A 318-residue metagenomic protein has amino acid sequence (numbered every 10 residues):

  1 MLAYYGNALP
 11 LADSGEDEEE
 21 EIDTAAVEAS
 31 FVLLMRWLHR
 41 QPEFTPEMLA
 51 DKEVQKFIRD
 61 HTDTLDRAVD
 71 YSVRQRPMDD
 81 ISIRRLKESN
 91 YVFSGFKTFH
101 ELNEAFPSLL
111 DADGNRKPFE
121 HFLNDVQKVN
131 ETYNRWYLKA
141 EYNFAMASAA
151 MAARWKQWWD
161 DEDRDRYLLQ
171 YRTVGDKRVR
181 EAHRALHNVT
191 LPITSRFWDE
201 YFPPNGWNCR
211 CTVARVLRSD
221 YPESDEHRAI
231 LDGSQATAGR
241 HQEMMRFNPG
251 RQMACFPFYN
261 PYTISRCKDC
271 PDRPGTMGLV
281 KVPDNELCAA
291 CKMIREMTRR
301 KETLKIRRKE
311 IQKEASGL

Functional and structural regions predicted by a protein language model:
M1-N130, L217-L318: N-terminal leader/targeting and assembly helices and adjacent pre-domain segments
D63, Y71, G114-N115, R135 (+3 more regions): Intrinsically disordered or highly flexible coil/loop and linker segments, enriched in small and charged/polar residues
D66-V69, K128-Y133, Y167-K177: A broad, low-specificity signal for short, low-complexity segments enriched in glycine/proline and polar/charged
D111, F119-D165: Internal glycine-rich, Lys/Arg-flanked active-site/core loops of soluble domains
A145-Y221: Conserved short secondary-structure elements within globular domains
